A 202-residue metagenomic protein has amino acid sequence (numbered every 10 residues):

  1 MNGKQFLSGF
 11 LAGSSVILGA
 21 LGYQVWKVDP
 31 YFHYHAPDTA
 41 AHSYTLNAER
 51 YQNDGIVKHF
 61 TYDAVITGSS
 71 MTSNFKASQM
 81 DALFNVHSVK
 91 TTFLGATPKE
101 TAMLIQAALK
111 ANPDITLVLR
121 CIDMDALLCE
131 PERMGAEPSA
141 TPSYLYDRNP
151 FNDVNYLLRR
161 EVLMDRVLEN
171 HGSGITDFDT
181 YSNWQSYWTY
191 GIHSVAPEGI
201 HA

Functional and structural regions predicted by a protein language model:
M1-L7: Cytosolic-side transmembrane helix boundary signature
L7-V25: Hydrophobic membrane-insertion alpha-helices, especially the h-region of bacterial N-terminal signal peptides
S14-A20, P37-Y44, G68-M71: Short acidic/polar alpha-helix capping motifs at helix-coil junctions
W26-E49: Alpha-helical transmembrane signal-anchor/signal-peptide segments
H42-G68: Short extracytoplasmic
T67, M71-Y156: Membrane-embedded segments
I122, P131, G135-A202: Secreted/periplasmic serine-hydrolase-like ester/acetyl group-modifying domain
